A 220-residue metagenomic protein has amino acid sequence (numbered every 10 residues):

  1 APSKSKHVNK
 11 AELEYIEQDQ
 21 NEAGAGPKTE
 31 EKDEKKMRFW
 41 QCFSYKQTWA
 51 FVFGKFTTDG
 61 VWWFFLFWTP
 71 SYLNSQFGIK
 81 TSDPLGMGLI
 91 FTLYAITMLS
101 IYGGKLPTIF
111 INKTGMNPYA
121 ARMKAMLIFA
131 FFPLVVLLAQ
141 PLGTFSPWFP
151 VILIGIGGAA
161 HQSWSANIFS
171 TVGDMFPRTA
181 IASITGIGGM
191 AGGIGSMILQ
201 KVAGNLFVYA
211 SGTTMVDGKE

Functional and structural regions predicted by a protein language model:
A1-K32, K36-F39: Central mid-sequence intracellular linker of multi-pass
W40-K105, G157-F169, G173, S196-G204 (+1 more regions): Extracytoplasmic gate region of multi-pass secondary transporters
S44-V52, P147-V151, A182: Primarily residues marking transmembrane-helix entry/exit sites
S82-D83, P118-K124, N205-E220: A membrane-interface helix-boundary motif in multi-pass transporters
S82-D83, R178-I187: Loop-to-transmembrane helix entry/capping segments in MFS-fold secondary transporters and related SLC/MFSD carriers
G88-L89, I154, I184, G188: Hydrophobic positions within alpha-helical transmembrane segments of Major Facilitator Superfamily-type secondary
N112-K113, V172-I181: Paired intracellular helix-loop junctions of major facilitator superfamily
Y119-N167: C-terminal transmembrane helical hairpin of 12-TM major facilitator-type secondary transporters
